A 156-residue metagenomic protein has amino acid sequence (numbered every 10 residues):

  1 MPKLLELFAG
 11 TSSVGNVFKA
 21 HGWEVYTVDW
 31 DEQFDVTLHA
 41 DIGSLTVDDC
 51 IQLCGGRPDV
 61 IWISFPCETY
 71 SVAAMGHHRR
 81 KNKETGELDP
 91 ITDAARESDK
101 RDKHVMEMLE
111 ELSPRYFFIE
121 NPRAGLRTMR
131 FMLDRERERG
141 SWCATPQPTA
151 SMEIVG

Functional and structural regions predicted by a protein language model:
P2-D49, D59-W62, T69-Y70: SAM cofactor-binding core of SAM-dependent methyltransferases, primarily the Rossmann-like beta-alpha-beta module
L7-F8, H39-P58, C67-G156: Class I S-adenosyl-L-methionine
